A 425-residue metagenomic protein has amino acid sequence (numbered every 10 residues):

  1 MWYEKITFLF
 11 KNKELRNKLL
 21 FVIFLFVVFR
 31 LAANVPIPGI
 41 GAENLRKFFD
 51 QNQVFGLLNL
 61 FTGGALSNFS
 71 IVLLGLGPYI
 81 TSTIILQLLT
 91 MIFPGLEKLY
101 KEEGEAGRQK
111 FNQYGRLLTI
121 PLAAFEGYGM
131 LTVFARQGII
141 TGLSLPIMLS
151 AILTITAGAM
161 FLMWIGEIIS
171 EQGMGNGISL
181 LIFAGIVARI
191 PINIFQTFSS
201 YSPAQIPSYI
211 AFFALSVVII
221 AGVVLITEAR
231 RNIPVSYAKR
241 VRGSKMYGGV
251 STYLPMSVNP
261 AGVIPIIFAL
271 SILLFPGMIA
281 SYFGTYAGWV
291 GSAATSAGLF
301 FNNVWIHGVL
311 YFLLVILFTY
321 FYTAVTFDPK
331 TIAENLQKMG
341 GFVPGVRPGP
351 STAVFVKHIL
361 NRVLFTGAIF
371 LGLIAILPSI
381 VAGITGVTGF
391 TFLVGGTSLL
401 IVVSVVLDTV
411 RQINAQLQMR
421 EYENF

Functional and structural regions predicted by a protein language model:
M1-F425: N-terminal cationic and glycine-rich segments that engage phosphates or anionic surfaces
